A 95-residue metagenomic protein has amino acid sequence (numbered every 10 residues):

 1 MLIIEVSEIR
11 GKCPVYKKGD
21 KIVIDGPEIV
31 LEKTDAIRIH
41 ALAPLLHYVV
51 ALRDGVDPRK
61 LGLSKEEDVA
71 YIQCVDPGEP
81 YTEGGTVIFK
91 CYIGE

Functional and structural regions predicted by a protein language model:
M1-E8: Short, structured beta-strand/loop micro-motifs enriched in basic residues and often containing a Trp
G26-G62: Acidic, aromatic-enriched beta-alpha/helix-loop junctions
K60-E95: Short, compact, well-ordered microdomains
